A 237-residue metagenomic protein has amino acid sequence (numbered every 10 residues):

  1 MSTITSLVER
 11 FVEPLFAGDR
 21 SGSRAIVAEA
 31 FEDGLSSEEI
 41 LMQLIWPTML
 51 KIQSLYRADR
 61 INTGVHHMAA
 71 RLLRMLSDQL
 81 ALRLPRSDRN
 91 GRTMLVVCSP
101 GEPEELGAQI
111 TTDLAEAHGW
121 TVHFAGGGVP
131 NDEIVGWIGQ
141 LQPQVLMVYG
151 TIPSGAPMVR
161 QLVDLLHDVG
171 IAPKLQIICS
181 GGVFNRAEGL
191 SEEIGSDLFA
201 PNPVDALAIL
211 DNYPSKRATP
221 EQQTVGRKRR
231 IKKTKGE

Functional and structural regions predicted by a protein language model:
M1-D88: Long amphipathic alpha-helical segments
R92-M94, L146: Conserved hydrophobic helix-helix packing surfaces used for dimerization/oligomerization
M94-P100, E104-E105, G136-W137, L141: Conserved binding/catalytic microenvironments
Q109-H123: Short helix-loop-beta junction
E116, V129-E188: Cofactor-cradling patches in redox/metallo enzymes
T121-N131: A short glycine-rich beta-strand->turn/loop micro-motif centered on a GG-aromatic cluster
G182-E237: Peripheral docking tails and interdomain loops at the edges of cofactor- or intermediate-handling domains
